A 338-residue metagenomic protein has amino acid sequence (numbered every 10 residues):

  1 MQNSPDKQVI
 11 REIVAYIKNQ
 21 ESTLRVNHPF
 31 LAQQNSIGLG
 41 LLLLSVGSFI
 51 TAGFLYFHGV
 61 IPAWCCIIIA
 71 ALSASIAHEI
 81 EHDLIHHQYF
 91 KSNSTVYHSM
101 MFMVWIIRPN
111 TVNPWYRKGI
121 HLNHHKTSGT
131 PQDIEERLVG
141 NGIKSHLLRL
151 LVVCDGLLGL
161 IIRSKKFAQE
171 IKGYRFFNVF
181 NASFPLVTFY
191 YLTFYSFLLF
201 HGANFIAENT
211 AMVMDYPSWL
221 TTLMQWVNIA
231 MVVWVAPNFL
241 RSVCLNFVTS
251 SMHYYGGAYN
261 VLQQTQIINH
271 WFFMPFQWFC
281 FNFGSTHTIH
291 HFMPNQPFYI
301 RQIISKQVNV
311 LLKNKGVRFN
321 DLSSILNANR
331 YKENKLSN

Functional and structural regions predicted by a protein language model:
M1-Q2, M231, V235, T265-T286 (+1 more regions): Cytosolic-facing loops and C-terminal tails of multi-pass membrane proteins
M1-V60: Topogenic membrane-insertion module of multi-pass membrane proteins
S22-L39, A168-L186, M293: Membrane interfacial helix-start motif at the N-side
F49-L55, P62-L72, P131-C280: Hydrophobic transmembrane alpha-helical segments that form the core helix bundle of multi-pass membrane enzymes
A71-E81, Y97, I107-K118, R241-V248: Hydrophobic alpha-helical membrane-embedded segments
A77-H87, R117-G129, V248-G257, F283-P297: Histidine-centered catalytic micro-motifs
L84-K165: Intramembrane catalytic core of multi-pass membrane enzymes that act on lipidic substrates
V139, R149, G156, L160-N181 (+1 more regions): A membrane-cytosol interface segment of integral membrane proteins
